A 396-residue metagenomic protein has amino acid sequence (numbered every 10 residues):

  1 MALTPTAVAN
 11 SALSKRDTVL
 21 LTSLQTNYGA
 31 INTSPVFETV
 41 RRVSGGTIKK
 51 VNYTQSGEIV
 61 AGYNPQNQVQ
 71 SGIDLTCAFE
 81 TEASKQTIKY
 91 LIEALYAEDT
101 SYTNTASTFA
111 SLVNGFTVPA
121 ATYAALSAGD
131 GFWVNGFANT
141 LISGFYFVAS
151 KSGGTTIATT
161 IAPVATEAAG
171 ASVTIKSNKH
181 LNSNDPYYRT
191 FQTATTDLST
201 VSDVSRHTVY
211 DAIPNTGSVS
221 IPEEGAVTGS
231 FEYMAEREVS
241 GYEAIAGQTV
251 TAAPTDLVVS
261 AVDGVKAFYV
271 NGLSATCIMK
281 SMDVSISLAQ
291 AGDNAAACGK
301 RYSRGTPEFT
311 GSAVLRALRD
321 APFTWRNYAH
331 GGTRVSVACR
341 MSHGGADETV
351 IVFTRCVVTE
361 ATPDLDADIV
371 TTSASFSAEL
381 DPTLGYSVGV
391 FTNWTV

Functional and structural regions predicted by a protein language model:
A2-V396: Signature of extracytoplasmic/envelope-associated structural regions
